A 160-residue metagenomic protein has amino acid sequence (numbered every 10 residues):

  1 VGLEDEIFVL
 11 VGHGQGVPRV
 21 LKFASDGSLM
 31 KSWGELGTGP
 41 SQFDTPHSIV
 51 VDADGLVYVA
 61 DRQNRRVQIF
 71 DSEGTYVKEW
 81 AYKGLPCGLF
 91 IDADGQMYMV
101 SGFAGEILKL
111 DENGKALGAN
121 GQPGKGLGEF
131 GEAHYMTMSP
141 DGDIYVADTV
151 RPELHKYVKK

Functional and structural regions predicted by a protein language model:
V1-K160: Eukaryotic scaffold repeat domains enriched in small/polar residues
